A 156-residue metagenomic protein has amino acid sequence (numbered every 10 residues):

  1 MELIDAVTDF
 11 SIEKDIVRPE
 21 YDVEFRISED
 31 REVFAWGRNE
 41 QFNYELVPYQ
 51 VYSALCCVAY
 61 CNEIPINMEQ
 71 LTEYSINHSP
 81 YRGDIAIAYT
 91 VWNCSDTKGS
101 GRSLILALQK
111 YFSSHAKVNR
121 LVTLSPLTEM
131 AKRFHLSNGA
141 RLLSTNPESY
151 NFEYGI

Functional and structural regions predicted by a protein language model:
M1-N39, L46: Short amphipathic alpha-helix that is part of the acyltransferase structural core
P48-C56, S144: A structural microfeature
S53-I87: Conserved acyl-donor/pantetheine-binding loop and adjacent beta-alpha core of acyl/acetyltransferases and related
G83, A116-V118: Short, high-confidence coil segments that cap the C-terminus of an alpha-helix and link into the following beta-strand
A86-S100: A short, internal acetyl-CoA/4′-phosphopantetheine-binding micro-motif in the GNAT/acyltransferase core
N93, V122-R133, N146-N151: Conserved beta-strand-loop-alpha-helix junction that forms the acyl-donor binding cleft
T97-S113, S137: Conserved acetyl-CoA-binding loop-helix of GNAT-fold acetyltransferases
L136-N146: Conserved acetyl-CoA-binding loop of GNAT-fold acetyltransferases
